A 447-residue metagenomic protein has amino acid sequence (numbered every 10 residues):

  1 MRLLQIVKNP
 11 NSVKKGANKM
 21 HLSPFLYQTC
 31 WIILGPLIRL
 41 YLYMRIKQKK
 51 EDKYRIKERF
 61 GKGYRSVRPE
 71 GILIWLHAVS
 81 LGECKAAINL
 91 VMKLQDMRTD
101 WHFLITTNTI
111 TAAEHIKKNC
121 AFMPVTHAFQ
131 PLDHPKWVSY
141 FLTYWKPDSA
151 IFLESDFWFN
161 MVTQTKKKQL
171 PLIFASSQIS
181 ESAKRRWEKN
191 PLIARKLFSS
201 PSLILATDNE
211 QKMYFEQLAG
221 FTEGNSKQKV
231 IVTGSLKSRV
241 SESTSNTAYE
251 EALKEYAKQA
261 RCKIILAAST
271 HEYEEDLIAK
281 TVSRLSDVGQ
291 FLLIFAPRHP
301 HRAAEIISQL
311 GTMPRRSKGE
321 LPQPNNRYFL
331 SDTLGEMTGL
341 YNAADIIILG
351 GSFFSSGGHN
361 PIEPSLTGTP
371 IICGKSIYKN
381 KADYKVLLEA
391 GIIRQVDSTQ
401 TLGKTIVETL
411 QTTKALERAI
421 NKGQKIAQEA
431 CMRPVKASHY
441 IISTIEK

Functional and structural regions predicted by a protein language model:
R2-V7, V13-K447: Nucleotide-activated sugar donor-binding and catalytic core shared by glycosyltransferases and related lipid-linked
